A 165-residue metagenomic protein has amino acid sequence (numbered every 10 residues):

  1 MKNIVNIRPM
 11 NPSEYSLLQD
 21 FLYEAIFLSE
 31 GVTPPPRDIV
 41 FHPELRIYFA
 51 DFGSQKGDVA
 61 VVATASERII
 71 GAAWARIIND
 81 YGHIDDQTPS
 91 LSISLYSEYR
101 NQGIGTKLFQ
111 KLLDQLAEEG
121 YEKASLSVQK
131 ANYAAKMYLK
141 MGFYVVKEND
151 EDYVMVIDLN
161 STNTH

Functional and structural regions predicted by a protein language model:
V5-D20: A short beta-loop-alpha structural element at the N-terminal edge of CoA-dependent acyl/N-acetyltransferase catalytic
N6, S90-S94, S125-S127, V154-V156: Short aromatic/hydrophobic contact patches that present stacked aromatics for nucleic-acid/ligand binding
P12, I26-L28, P36-Q87, S92-Y96: Acetyl-CoA-dependent GNAT
S13, L17, I69, N132-Y133: Short alpha-helical
S92, N101-E118, L139-K140: Conserved acetyl-CoA-binding loop-helix of GNAT-fold acetyltransferases
G105, F109, A131-A134, E151-I157: Short glycine/proline-centered loop/turn elements that form peptide/ligand docking sites
L116-Q129: Conserved GNAT acetyl-CoA-binding A-motif
L139-N149: Conserved acetyl-CoA-binding loop of GNAT-fold acetyltransferases
